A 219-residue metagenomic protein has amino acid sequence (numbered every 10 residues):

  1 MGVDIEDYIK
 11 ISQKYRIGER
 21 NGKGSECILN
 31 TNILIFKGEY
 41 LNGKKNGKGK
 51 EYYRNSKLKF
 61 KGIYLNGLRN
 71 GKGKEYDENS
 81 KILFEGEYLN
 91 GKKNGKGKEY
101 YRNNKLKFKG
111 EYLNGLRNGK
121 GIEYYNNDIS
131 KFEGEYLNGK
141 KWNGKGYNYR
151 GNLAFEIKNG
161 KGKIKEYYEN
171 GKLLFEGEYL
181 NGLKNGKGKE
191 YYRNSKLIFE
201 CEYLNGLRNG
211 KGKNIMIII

Functional and structural regions predicted by a protein language model:
M1-I219: Glycine/tyrosine- and acidic-biased, solvent-exposed loop/turn segments at the edges of beta-strands
